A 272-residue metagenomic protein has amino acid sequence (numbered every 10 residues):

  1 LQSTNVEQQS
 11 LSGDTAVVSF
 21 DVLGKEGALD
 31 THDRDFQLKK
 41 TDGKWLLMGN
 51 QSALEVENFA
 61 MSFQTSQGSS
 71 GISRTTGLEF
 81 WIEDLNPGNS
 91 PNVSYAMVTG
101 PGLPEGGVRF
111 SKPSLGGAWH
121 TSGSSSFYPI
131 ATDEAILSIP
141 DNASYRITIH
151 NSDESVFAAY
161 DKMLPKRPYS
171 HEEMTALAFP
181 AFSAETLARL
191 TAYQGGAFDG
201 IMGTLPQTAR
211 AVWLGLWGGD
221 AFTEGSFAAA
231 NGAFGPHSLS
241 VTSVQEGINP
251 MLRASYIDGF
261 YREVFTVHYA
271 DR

Functional and structural regions predicted by a protein language model:
L1-D14: Short solvent-exposed beta->alpha transition segments
V17, L29-Q67: Short beta-strand edge/turn micro-motifs at domain boundaries
G49-Q67, D161-L190: Low-complexity, Pro/Ser/Thr- and charge-rich linker/hinge segments at domain boundaries
V56-P91, A188-G215: Contiguous beta-strand segments within globular domains
W81-S114, M202-A233, L252-A254: Extended low-complexity, serine/threonine- and proline-enriched intrinsically disordered segments
L115-E134, A233-T242, I248: Aromatic sugar-binding surface patches on proteins that engage polysaccharides or sugar-phosphate polymers
D133-N142, S238-Y261: Surface-exposed, short loops/turns at beta-strand junctions within beta-sandwich domains
I147-N151, A254-Y256: Conserved structural position at the C-terminal beta-strand of extracellular beta-sandwich adhesion modules
